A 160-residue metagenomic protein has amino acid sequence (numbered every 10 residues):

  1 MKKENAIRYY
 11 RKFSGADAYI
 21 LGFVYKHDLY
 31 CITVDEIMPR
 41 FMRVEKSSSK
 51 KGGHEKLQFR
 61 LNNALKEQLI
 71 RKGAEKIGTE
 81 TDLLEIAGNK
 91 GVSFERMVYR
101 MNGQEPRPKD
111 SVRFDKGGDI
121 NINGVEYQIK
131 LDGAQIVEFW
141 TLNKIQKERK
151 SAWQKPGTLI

Functional and structural regions predicted by a protein language model:
K2, A6-K12: A short, charged, amphipathic alpha-helix used as a generic interaction element across diverse proteins
K2, T33-D35, E45, N62 (+1 more regions): Helix N-cap / beta->alpha transition motif
R8, A16-Y19, E85, Q104 (+1 more regions): Catalytic cores of nucleic-acid endonucleases
R11, G15-D17, V24-H27, G52-S111: Acidic-basic catalytic patches of nuclease active cores, encompassing PD-(D/E)XK and other metal-cofactor nuclease
S14, S111-D115, A152-Q154: Short solvent-exposed loop/turn micro-motifs enriched in small/polar/acidic residues
D17-V24, L29-K51: Acidic, low-complexity, intrinsically disordered interaction modules
I32, V44, E55-F59, I120-I122: Generic recognition of long tandem-repeat/solenoid scaffolds
F114-L131: Active-site beta-strand-loop-beta-strand hairpin of nuclease catalytic cores that positions key catalytic residues
